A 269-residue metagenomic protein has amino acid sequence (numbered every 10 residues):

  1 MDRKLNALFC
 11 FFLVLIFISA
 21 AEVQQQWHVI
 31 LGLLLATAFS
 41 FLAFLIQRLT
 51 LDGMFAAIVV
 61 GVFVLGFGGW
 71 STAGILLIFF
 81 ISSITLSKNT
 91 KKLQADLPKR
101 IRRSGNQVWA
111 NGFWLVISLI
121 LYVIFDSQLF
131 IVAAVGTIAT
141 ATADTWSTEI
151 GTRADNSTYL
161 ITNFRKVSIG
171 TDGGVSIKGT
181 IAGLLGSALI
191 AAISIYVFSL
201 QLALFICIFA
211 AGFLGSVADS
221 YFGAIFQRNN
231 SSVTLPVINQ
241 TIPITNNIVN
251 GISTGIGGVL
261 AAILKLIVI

Functional and structural regions predicted by a protein language model:
M1-I269: Hydrophobic alpha-helical transmembrane segments
